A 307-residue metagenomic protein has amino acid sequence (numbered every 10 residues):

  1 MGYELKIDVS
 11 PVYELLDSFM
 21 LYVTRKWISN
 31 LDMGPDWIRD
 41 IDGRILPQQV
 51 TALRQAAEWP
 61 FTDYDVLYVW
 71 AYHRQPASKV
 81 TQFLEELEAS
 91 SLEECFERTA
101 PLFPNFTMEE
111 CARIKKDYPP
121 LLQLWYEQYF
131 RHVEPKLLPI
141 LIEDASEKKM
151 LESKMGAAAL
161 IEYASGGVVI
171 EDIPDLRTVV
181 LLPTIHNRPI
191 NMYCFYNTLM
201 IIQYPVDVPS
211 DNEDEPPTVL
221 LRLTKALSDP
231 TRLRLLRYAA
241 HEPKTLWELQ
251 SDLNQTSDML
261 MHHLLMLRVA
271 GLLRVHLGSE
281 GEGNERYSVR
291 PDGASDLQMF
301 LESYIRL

Functional and structural regions predicted by a protein language model:
M1-P174, T178: N-terminal, charged low-complexity regulatory/assembly segments
S146-L223: C-terminal regulatory or interaction extensions
P230-L233, A239-T245: Short capping segments at the starts of secondary-structure elements
D258: Key DNA-contact positions within bacterial/archaeal DNA-binding proteins
R268-G278: A short, conserved structural fragment
N284-L307: Conserved segment of winged-helix/HTH DNA-binding domains
